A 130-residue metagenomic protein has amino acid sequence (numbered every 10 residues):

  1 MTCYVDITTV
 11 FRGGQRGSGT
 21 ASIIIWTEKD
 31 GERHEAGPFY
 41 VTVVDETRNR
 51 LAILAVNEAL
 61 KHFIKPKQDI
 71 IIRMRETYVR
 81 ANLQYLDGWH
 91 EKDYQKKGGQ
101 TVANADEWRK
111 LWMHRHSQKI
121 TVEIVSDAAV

Functional and structural regions predicted by a protein language model:
M1-R50, H62: RNase H-like nuclease fold core
F11-G14, K61-V130: RNase H catalytic domain
R48-A52, A103-N104: Phosphate/oxyanion-binding active-site loops and adjacent basic polyanion-contact surfaces
